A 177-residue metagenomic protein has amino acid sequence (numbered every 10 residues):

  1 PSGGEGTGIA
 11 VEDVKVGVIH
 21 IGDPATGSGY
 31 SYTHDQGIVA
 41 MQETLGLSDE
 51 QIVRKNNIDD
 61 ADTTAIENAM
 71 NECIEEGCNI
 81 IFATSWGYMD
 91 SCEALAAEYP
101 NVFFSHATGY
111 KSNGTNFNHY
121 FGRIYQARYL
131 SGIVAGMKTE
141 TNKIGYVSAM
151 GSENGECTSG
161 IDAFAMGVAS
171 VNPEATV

Functional and structural regions predicted by a protein language model:
P1-V14: Short, low-complexity disordered leader/linker segments with a strong preference for bacterial N-terminal type II
V11, V16-G37, M41, K55-I66 (+2 more regions): Extracytoplasmic "Venus flytrap"
I38, R128-V177: An alpha-beta-alpha
L45-N57, N172-V177: Short beta-strand elements in bilobed, periplasmic/extracellular small-molecule ligand-binding domains
T63-C78: Short, well-structured alpha-helical segments in soluble
G77-S85, S105-A107: Periplasmic-binding protein-like
A83-E98: Hydrophobic alpha-helical
A97-G122: Flexible loop/hinge segments that line or gate small-molecule binding clefts
